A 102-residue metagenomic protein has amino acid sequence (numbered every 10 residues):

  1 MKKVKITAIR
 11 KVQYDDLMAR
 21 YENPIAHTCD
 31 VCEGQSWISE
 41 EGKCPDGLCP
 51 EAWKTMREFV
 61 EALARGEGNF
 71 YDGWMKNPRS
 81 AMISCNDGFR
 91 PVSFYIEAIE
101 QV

Functional and structural regions predicted by a protein language model:
M1-K5, D30-E33, Q101: A short, structured loop/turn motif at beta-sheet edges
K2, Q13-E22: Short, structured beta-strand/loop micro-motifs enriched in basic residues and often containing a Trp
K3-T7, S93-Y95: Beta-strand secondary-structure signal
R10-V12, E100: Beta-strand elements of well-folded, non-transmembrane domains
Q13, E41-G47: Short, charged beta-turn/beta-strand-edge "cap" motif at the junction between a beta-strand and an adjacent loop
A19-K43: Short, flexible N-terminal segments of the mature chain
G34, D46-A64: Short, conserved turn/kink motifs that form compact alpha/beta structural patches or helix kinks used as
E58-V102: Short, compact, well-ordered microdomains
